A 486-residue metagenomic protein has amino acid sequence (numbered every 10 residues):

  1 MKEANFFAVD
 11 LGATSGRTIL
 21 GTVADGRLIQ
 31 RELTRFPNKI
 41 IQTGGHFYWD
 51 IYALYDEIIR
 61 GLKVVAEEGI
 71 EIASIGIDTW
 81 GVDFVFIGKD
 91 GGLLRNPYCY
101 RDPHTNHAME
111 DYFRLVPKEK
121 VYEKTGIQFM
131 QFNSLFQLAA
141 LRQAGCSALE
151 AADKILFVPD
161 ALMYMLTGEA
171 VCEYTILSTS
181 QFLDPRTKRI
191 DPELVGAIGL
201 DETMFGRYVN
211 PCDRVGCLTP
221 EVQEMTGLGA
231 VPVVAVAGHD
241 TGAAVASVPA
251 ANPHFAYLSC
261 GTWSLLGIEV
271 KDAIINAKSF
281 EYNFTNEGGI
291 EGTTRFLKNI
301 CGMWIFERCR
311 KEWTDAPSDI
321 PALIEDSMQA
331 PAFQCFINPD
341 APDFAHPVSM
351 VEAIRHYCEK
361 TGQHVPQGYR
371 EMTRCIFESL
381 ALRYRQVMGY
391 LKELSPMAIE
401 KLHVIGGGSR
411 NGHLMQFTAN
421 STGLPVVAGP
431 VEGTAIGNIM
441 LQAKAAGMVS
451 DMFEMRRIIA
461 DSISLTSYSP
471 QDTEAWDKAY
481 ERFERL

Functional and structural regions predicted by a protein language model:
M1-R95, E123, Q223-V233, T422-L424 (+1 more regions): N-terminal glycine/serine-rich phosphate-binding loop of ATP-dependent small-molecule kinases, especially carbohydrate
K2, A8, L20, N106 (+9 more regions): Active-site core segments that coordinate phosphate-bearing ligands/cofactors across diverse enzyme families
F47-Y55, I127, Q131, Y208-C212 (+2 more regions): Short acidic-aromatic active-site loops that bind/stabilize oxyanions
A53-A66, T187-E193, R383-Y390: Short, well-ordered amphipathic alpha-helical segments that serve as non-catalytic structural scaffolds within diverse
K63, E67-C99, Q128-F132, M163-D184 (+1 more regions): Short beta-strand-loop/turn "lid" adjacent to the catalytic site in phosphate-handling enzymes
E71-T79, K154, R207, L394-G406: Short glycine-rich phosphate-binding loop at a beta-alpha junction
D78-V82, P211, C260-W263, K401-S409: Glycine-rich beta-strand-to-loop/alpha-helix junction loops that act as flexible
D102: Carbohydrate-associated surface elements
